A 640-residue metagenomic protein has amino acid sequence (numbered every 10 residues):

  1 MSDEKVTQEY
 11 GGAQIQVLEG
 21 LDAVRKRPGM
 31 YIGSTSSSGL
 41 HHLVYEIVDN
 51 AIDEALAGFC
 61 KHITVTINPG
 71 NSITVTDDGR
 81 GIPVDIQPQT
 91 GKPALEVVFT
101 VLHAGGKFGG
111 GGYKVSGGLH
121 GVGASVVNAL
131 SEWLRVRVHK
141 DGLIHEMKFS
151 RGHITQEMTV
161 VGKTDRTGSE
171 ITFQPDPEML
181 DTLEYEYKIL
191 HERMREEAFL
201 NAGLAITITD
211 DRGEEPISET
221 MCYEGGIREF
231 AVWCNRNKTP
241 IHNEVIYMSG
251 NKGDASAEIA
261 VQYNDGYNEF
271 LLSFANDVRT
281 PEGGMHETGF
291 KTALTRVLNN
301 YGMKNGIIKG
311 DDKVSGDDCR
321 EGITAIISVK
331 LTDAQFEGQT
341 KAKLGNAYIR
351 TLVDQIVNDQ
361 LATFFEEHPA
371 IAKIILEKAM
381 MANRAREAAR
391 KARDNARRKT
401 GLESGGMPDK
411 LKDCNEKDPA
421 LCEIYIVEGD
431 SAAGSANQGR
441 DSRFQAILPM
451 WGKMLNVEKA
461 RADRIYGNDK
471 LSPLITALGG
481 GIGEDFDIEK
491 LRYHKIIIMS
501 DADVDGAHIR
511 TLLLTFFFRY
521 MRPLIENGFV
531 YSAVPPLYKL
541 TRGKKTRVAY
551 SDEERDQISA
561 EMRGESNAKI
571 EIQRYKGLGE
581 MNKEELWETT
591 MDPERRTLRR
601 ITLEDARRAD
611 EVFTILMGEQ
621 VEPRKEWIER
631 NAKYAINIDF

Functional and structural regions predicted by a protein language model:
M1-A13, L21, Y45, D53-A55 (+12 more regions): GHKL-family ATPase ATP-binding module
K26-Y45: Conserved short strand/loop->alpha-helix "switch" segment adjacent to the catalytic nucleotide/phosphoryl-transfer site
D53-E54, G81-I82, V504-D505: Residues immediately C-terminal
I82-G105: Short conserved segment of the HATPase_c
R384-E403, D418-E423, G434, Q438-R440 (+2 more regions): C-terminal interaction appendages of subunits in large macromolecular complexes
